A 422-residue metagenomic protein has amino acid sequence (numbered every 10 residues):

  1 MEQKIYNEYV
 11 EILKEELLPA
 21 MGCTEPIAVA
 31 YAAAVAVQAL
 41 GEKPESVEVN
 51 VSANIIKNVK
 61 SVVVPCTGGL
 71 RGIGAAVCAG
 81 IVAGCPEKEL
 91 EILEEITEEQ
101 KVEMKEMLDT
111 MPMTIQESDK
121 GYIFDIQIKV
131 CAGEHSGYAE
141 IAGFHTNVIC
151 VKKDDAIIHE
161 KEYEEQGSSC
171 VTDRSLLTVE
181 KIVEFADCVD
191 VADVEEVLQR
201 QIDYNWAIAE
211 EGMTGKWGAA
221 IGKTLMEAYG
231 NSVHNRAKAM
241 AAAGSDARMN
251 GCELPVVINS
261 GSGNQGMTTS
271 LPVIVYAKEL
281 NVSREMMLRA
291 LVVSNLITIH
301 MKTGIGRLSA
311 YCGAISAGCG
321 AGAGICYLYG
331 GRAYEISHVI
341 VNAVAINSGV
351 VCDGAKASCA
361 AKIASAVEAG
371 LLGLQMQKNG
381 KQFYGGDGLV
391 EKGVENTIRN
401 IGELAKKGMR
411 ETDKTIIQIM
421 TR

Functional and structural regions predicted by a protein language model:
M1-E11, K43-I56, S232-G251, S283-M301 (+1 more regions): Acidic-glycine-rich active-site phosphate/pyrophosphate-binding loop
Y9-P19, I55-V63, A247-I258, T298-L308 (+1 more regions): Glycine/charged-rich beta-loop-alpha catalytic/anionic-binding loops adjacent to active sites
P19-V35, L254-L271, C312-S316: Conserved phosphate/anionic-ligand binding catalytic regions in large, soluble enzymes, centered on
A20-T24, V51-N58, P65, A142-T146 (+6 more regions): A structural signal for small-residue-enriched, beta-sheet-centric alpha/beta enzyme cores and oligomeric scaffold folds
I27-V130: Early transmembrane hairpin of solute transport permeases
A36-A39, P65, Y276-R289, I299-S365 (+1 more regions): Hydrophobic alpha-helical bundle architecture
K43-V47, K88-L93, I115-Q116, A192-L198 (+7 more regions): Flexible, glycine/charged-enriched surface loops at secondary-structure junctions
L108-G251, I416-R422: Signature of multi-pass transmembrane helix bundles
